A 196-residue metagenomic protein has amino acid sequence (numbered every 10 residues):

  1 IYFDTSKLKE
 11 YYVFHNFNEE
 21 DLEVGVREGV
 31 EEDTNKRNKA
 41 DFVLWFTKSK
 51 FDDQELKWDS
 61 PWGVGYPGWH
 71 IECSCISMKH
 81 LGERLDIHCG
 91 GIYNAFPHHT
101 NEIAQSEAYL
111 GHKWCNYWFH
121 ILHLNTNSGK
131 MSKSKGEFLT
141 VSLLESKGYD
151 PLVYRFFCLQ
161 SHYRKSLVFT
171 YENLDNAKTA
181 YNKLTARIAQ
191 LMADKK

Functional and structural regions predicted by a protein language model:
I1-L191: Alpha-helical recognition segments enriched in aromatics with Gly/Pro capping that present substrate-recognition
